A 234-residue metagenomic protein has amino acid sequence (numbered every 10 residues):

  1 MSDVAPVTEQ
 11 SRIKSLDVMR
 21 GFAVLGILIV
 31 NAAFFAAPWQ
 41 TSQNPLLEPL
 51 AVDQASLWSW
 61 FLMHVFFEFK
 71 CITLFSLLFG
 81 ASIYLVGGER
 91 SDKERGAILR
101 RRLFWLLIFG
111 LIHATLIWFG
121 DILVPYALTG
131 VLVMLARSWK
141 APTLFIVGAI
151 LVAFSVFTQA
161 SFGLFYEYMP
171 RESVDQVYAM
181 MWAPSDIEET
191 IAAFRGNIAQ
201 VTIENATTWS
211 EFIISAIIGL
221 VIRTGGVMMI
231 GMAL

Functional and structural regions predicted by a protein language model:
S2-F79: N-terminal signal-anchor module of multipass membrane proteins
E9, I13, P49, D53 (+6 more regions): Membrane-helix interfacial "entry" motifs
A23-V30, S82, G110, V152-S155 (+1 more regions): Helical transmembrane-bundle signal
A36-Q43, E89-S91, S138, P142 (+1 more regions): Transmembrane helix-loop junctions in multipass membrane proteins, especially transporters and channels
A51-L57, R101-L106, V201-N205: Active-site-adjacent bridging/hinge elements
T73-G88, I122-L135, G219-L234: Specific transmembrane alpha-helix
Y84-L85, E89-F162: Internal alpha-helical transmembrane segments
I150-I230: Long hydrophobic alpha-helical segments that form multi-pass transmembrane helix bundles in integral membrane proteins
